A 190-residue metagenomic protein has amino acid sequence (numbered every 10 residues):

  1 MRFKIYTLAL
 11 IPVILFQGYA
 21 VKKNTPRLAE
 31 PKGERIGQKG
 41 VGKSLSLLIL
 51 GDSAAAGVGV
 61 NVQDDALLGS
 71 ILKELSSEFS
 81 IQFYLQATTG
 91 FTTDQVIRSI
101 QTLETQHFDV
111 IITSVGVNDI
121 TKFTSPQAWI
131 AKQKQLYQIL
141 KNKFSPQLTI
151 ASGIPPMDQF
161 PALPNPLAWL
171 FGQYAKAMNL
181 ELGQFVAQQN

Functional and structural regions predicted by a protein language model:
M1-L48, Q106: N-terminal secretory targeting modules
T7, I14, G18, K73 (+4 more regions): Charged/polar, solvent-exposed surface patches and flexible loops
Y19, G90-T92, P156: Residue-level detector of flexible, active-site-proximal loop/helix-junction positions within diverse enzyme catalytic
K39-G40, S76, N142: Generic structural signal for beta-strand residues in well-ordered domains
K43, F79, S145: Residue-level signal for beta-strand positions within conserved beta-sheet cores that form or flank
S46-L48, A54-A131: Conserved SGNH/GDSL esterase-like catalytic core that processes O-acyl groups on lipids and polysaccharides
Q101-N190: Alpha-helical cap/lid subdomain in secreted, periplasmic, or secretory-pathway luminal O-acyl-processing enzymes
